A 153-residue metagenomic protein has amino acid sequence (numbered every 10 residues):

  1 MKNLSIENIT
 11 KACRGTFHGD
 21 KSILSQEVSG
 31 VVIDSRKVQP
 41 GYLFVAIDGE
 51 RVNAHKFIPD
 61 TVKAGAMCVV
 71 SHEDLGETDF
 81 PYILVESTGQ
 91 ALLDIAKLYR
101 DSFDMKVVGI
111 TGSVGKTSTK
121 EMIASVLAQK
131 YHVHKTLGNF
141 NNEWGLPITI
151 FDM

Functional and structural regions predicted by a protein language model:
M1-D94, L98: N-terminal leader/targeting and accessory segments in enzymes
E7-K11, A91-M153: Phosphate-binding loop of NTP-binding sites
